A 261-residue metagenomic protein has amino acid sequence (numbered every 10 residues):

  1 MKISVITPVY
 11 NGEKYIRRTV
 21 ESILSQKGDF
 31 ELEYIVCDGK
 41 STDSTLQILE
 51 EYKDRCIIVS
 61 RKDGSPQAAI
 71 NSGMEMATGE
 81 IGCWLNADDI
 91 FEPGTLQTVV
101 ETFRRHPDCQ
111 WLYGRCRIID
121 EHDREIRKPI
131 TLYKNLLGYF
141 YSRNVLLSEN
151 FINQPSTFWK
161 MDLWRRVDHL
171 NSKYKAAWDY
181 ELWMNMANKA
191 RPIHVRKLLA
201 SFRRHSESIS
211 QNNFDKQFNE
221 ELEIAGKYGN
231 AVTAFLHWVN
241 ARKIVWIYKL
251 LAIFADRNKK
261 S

Functional and structural regions predicted by a protein language model:
K14-R17, D43-E51, I90, G94: Acidic helix N-cap motif at the loop->helix transition within catalytic regions of sugar-transfer enzymes
E21-E31: Short, acidic, metal-binding catalytic loop of nucleotide-sugar glycosyltransferases
S22, D38-Q47: A conserved acidic beta->alpha catalytic loop
E31-K40, V59-K62: Short beta-strand/loop segment that forms part of the nucleotide-sugar
R61-A77, T98: Glycine-rich, basic loop-to-helix element that forms the pyrophosphate-binding segment of sugar-nucleotide handling
G82: Short aromatic/hydrophobic "clamp" motif used to bind/position activated sugar donors
I90, G94-K128: Conserved donor NDP-sugar-binding/catalytic core segment of glycosyltransferases
K128-E220: Conserved nucleotide-sugar donor-binding catalytic segment
